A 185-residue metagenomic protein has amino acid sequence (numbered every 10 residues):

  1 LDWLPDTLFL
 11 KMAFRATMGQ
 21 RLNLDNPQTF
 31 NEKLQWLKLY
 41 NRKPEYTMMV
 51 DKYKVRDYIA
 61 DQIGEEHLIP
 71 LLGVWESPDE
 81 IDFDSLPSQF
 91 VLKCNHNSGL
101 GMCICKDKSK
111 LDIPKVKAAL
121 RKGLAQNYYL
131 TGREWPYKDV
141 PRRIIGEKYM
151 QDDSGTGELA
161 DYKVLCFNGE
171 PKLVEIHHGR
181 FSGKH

Functional and structural regions predicted by a protein language model:
L1-F90, C94-K122: Conserved N-proximal alpha/beta basic substrate-recognition cap immediately N-terminal to, or forming the N-lobe
L86-P87, S109-H185: Phosphate-binding site of ATP-dependent enzymes
